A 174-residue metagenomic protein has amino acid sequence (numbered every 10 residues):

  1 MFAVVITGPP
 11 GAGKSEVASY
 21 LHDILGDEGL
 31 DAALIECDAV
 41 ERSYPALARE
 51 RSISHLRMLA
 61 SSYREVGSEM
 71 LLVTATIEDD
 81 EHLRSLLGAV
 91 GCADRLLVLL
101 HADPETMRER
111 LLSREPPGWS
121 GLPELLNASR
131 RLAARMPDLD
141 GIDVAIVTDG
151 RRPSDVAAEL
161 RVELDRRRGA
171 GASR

Functional and structural regions predicted by a protein language model:
A3: Walker A (P-loop) ATP-phosphate-binding motif of ABC ATPase nucleotide-binding domains
I6: Hydrophobic anchor at the beta1->P-loop junction of P-loop NTPases
G11: Walker A (P-loop) phosphate-binding loop of P-loop NTPases
K14: Conserved lysine of the Walker
S19-S61: Conserved substrate/cofactor phosphate-moiety recognition/catalytic segment in nucleotide-dependent phosphotransferases
R51-D94, H101: Glycine-rich phosphate-binding loop used to anchor ATP phosphates in small-molecule kinases, encompassing both
C92-L112, I146: Conserved phosphate-donor/acceptor-positioning beta-strand/loop module used by diverse small-molecule
P116-R161, R167, R174: Small-molecule kinase domains that catalyze NTP-dependent phosphoryl transfer to phosphate-bearing small molecules
